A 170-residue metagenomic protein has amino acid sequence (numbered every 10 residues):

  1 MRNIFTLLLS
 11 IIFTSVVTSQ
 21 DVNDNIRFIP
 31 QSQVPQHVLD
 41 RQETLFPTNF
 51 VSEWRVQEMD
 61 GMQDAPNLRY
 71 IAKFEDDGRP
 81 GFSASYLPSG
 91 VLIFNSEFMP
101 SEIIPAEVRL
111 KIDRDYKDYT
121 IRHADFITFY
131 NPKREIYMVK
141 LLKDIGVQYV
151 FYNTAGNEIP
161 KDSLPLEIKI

Functional and structural regions predicted by a protein language model:
M1-N25: Bacterial Sec-dependent N-terminal signal peptides
T18-T48, P160, L164-I170: Sec-dependent signal peptide cleavage junction
F28-I29, G61, M99: Outer-membrane beta-barrel domain signature
L45-F50, Y116-Y119: Sec/Tat-exported extracytoplasmic proteins
F50-A84, F129-F151: Exposed beta-strand-loop-beta-strand "reactive/processing" segments of non-cytosolic proteins
P80-F94, Q148-S163: A short, surface-exposed beta-strand/turn
S83-R122: Long, charged/polar, surface-exposed segments that mediate recognition or autoinhibition
